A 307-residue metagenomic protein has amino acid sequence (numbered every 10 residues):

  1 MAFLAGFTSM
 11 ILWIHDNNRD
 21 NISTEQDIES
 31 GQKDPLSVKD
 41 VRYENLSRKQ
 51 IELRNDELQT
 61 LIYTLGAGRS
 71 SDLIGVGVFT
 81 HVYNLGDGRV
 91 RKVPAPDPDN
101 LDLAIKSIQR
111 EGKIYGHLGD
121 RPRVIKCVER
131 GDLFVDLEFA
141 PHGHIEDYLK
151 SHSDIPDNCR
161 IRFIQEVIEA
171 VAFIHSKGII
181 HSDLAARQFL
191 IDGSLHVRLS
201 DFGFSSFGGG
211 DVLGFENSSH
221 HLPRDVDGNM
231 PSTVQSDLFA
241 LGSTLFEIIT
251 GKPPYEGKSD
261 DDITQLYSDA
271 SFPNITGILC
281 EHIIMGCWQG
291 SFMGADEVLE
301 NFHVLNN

Functional and structural regions predicted by a protein language model:
A2-D72: Juxta-kinase regulatory segment immediately upstream of eukaryotic protein kinase catalytic domains
A2-I11, R19-E25, G251-N307: Helical subdomain adjoining the active site within ATP-dependent kinase catalytic cores
L46-N55, L65-H117: ATP-binding glycine-rich loop module of kinase domains
G119, R123-I161: Conserved structural core of kinase catalytic domains
N158-A170: Conserved alphaE helix
V171-D192: Catalytic-loop of the protein kinase fold
R187-N229: Activation segment/activation loop of eukaryotic-type protein kinase catalytic domains
L241-T250: Short, conserved alpha-helix in the C-lobe of eukaryotic-like protein kinase catalytic domains
